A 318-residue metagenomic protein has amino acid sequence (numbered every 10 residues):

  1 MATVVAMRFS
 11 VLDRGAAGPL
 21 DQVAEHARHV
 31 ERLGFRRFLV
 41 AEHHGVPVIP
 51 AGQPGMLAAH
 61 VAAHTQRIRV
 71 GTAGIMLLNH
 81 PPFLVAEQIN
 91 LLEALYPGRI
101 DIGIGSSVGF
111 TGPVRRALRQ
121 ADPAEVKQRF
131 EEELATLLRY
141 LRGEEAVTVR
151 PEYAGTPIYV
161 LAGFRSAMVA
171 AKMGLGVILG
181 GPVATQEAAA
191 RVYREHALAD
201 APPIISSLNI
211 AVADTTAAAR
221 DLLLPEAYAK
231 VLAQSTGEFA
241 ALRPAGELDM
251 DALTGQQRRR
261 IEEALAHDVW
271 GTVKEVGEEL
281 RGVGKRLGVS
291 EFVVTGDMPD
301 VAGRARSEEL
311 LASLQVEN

Functional and structural regions predicted by a protein language model:
M1-V70: N-terminal beta1-alpha1-beta2 module of alpha/beta enzyme domains
V4-G18, N79-R142, V183: Flexible, glycine-rich active-site loops centered on histidine and acidic residues that chelate a metal or position
V5, F9-R14, F38-V40, V70-A73 (+5 more regions): Hydrophobic faces of well-ordered beta-strands that scaffold small-molecule active sites in alpha/beta enzyme cores
S10-D21, I75-F83, E152-A162, A213 (+1 more regions): Active-site mouth loops of central-metabolism enzymes
G18-H29, A162-M168, E275-G282: Short, acidic/polar
V30, G34, E42, V61 (+6 more regions): Conserved, mostly hydrophobic/aromatic
P50-L57, V183-H196: Active-site-adjacent beta->alpha loops and helix N-cap segments on the catalytic face of soluble alpha/beta enzymes
R116, P123-T148, E187-V289: An alpha-helical appendage that flanks or caps ligand/catalytic pockets
